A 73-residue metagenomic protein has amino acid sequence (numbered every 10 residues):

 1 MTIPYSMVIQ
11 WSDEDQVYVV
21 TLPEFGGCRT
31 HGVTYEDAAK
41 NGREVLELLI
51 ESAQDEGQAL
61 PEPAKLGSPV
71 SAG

Functional and structural regions predicted by a protein language model:
M1-Q16, T21, F25, K40: N-terminal segment of the canonical double-stranded RNA-binding domain
M1-S6, K40-G73: Short, charged, surface-exposed hinge/linker loops at domain edges that act as mobile lids or interdomain connectors
P23, C28, A53: Short glycine- and Lys/Arg-enriched binding-loop motifs that mark or flank ligand-binding interfaces
G26-D37: A short, exposed loop/beta-hairpin motif centered on an aromatic-Gly-Thr core
